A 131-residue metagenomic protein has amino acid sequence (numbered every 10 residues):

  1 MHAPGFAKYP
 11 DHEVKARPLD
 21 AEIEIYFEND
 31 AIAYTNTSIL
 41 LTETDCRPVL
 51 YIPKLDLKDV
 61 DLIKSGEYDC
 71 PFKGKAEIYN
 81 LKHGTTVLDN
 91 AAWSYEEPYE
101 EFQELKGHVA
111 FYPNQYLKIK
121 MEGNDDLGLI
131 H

Functional and structural regions predicted by a protein language model:
M1-H131: Terminal leader/tail segments of proteins
